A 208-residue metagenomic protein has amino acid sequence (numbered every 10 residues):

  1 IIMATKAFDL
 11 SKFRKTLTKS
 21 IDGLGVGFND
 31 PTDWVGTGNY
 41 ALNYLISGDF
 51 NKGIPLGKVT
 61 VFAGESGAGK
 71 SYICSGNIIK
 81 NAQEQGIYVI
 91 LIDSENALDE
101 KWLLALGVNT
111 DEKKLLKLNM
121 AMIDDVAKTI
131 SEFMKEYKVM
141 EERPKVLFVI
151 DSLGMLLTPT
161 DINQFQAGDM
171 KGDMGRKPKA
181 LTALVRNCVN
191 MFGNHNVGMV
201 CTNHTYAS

Functional and structural regions predicted by a protein language model:
A4-K114, V126-K135: The Walker A/P-loop phosphate-binding site
G69, A121, R176: Short, surface-exposed alpha-helical recognition segments that flank or form part of ligand/macromolecule-binding
I92-D93, K117-L118, V200-H204: Conserved beta-strand segments of the P-loop GTPase G domain that flank and frequently precede/overlap
K113-A121: Short acidic-hydrophobic, aromatic-tinged amphipathic segments that line or gate anion-handling sites
D124-D125, S131-S208: P-loop NTPase motor core
